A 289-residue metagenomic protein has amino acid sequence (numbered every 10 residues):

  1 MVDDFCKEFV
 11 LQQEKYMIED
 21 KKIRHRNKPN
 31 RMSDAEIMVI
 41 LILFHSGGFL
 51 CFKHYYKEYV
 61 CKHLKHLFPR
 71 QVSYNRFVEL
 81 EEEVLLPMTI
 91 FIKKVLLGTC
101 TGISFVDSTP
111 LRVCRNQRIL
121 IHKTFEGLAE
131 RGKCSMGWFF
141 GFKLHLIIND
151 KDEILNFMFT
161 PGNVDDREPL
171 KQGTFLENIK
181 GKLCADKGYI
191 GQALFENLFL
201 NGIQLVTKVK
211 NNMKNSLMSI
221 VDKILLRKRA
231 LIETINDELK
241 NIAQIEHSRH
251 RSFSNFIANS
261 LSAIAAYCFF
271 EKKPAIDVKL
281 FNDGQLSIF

Functional and structural regions predicted by a protein language model:
M1-F289: Short alpha-helical elements
